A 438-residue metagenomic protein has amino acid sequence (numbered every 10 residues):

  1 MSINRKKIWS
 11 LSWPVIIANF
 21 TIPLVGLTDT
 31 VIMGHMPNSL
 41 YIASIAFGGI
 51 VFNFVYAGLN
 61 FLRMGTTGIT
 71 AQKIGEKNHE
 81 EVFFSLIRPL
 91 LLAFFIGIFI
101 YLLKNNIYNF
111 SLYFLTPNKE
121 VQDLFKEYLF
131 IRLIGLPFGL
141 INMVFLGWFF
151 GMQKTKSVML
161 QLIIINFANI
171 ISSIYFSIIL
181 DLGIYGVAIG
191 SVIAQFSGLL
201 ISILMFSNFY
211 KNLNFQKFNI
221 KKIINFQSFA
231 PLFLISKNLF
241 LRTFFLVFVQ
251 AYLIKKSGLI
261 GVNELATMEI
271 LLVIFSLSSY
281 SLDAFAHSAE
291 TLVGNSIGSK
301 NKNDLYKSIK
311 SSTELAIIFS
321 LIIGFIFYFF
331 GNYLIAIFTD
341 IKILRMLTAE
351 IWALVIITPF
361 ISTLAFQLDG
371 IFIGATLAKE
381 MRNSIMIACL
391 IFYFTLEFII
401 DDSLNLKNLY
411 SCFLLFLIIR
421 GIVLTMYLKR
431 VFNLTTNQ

Functional and structural regions predicted by a protein language model:
M1-S12, T70-G135, I179-K237, V293-T358 (+1 more regions): Short alpha-helical transmembrane segments in multi-pass integral membrane proteins
I3-M36, I50-M64, F94-Y101, L136 (+4 more regions): N-terminal transmembrane alpha-helices
S10-T30, I131, I165, A194-G198 (+4 more regions): Transmembrane helical elements of multi-pass membrane transporters/channels
I22, G26-M33, Y56-R63, T67 (+15 more regions): Alpha-helical transmembrane segments and their lipid-water interface positions in multi-pass membrane proteins
L24-A43, L112-K119, Y175-D181, F244-L277 (+2 more regions): Helix-terminus/linker motif at the lipid-water interface of multi-pass membrane proteins
M33-N53, S85, E120-L124, I184-Y185 (+4 more regions): Interfacial/gating helices of multi-pass transporter permease domains
I42-Y101, N142-Q153, S157-V158, L265-F329 (+2 more regions): Small-residue-rich hydrophobic transmembrane alpha-helices
N60-R63, I131-F150, V158-N169, V187-I203 (+4 more regions): Short runs within selected transmembrane alpha-helices of multi-pass transporters and secretion channels
